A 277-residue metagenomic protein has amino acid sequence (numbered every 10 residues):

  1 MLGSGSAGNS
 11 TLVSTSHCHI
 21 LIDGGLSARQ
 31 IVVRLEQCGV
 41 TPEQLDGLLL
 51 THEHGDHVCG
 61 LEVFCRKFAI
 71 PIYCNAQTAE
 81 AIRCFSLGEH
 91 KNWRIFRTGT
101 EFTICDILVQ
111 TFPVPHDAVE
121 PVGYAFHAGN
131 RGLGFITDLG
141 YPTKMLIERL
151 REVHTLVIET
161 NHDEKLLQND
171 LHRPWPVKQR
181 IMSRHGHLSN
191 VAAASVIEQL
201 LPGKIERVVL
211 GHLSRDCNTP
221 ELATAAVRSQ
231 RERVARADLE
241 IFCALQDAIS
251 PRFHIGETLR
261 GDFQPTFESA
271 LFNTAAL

Functional and structural regions predicted by a protein language model:
M1-C38, V122-T137, T155: Conserved beta-strand hairpin/beta-sheet module of binuclear metal-dependent hydrolase folds, prominently
I22-G25, L45-E53, Y73-A76, G134-T137 (+3 more regions): Active-site neighborhood of phospho(di)ester-bond hydrolases with catalytic His/Asp-centered motifs
R29-C74: Active-site metal-binding motif and surrounding structural segment of the metallo-beta-lactamase
G55-V58, A79-A81, A118-V119, Y141-K144 (+3 more regions): Active-site environment of divalent metal-dependent phosphoester hydrolases
C59-F68, A81-C84, N218-A225: Metal-dependent catalytic neighborhoods of phosphoester/phosphodiester hydrolases
A76-G123, H127-R131: Metallo-beta-lactamase
K144-L245: Cap/insert and terminal regions of metallo-dependent hydrolase folds
E221-L277: C-terminal regulatory/interaction regions
